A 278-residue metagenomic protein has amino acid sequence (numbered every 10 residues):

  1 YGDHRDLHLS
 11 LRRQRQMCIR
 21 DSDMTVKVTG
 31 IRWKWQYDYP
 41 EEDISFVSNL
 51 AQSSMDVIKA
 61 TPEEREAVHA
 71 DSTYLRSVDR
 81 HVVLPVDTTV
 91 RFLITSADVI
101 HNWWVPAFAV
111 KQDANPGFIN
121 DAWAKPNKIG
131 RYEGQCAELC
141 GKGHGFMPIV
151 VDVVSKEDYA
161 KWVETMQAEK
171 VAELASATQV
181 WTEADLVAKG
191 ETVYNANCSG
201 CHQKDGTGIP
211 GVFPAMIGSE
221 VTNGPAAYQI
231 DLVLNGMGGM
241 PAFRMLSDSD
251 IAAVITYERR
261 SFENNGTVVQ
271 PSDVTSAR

Functional and structural regions predicted by a protein language model:
Y1-R15, I19: Single conserved hydrophobic/aromatic residue that forms the stacking wall/gate of nucleotide- or nucleobase-binding
R13-Q16, R20-A184, A188: Non-transmembrane, membrane-proximal soluble domains of secreted or membrane proteins
A137, S199, P214: Cys/His/Pro-rich metal-binding microdomains
A137-G141, H202-G208, L234, T256-R260: Detector for the c-type heme attachment site
M147-D152, I209-A215: Short cysteine/histidine-rich zinc-coordinating motifs and their immediately flanking basic loops
Q167-E191, N195-A196, P241-R278: Flexible coil segments in periplasmic/lumen-exposed cytochrome c-class electron-transfer proteins
E183-I209, I217-G218, N223-N235: Sequence/structural segment immediately N-terminal to covalent heme-attachment motifs in c-type and related
